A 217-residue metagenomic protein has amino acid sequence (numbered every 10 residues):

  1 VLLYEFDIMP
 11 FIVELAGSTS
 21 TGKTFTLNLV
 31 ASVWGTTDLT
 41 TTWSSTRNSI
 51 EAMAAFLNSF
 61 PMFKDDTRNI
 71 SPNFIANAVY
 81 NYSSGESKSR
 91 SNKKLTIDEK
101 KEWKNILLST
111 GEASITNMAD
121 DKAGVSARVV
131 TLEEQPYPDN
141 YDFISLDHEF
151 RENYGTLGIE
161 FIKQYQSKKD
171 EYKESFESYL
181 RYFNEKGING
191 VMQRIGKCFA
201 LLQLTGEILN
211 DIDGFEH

Functional and structural regions predicted by a protein language model:
V1-E5, L29, V33, D66 (+5 more regions): Generic, well-ordered alpha-helical scaffold segments in large soluble proteins
V1-T37: P-loop NTPase catalytic core of nucleic-acid-dependent motor ATPases
P10-E14, P61, I106: Residue-level preference for the first positions of well-ordered beta-strands
T36-E51: Short beta-strand-centered segment that lines the nucleotide-binding/catalytic pocket of NTP-utilizing
E51-T96: Conserved nucleotide-sensing/catalytic segment adjacent to the nucleotide-binding pocket in NTP-handling enzymes
A55-L57, N92-S109, V125: AAA+/SF3 P-loop NTPase mechanochemical coupling elements
D66, K104-S114, E133-P136: A short beta-strand-to-loop transition that corresponds to the Sensor-1 phosphate-sensing loop of AAA+ P-loop ATPases
K101-E102, A119-I212: Phosphate-sensing "switch" segment of ASCE/P-loop ATPases
